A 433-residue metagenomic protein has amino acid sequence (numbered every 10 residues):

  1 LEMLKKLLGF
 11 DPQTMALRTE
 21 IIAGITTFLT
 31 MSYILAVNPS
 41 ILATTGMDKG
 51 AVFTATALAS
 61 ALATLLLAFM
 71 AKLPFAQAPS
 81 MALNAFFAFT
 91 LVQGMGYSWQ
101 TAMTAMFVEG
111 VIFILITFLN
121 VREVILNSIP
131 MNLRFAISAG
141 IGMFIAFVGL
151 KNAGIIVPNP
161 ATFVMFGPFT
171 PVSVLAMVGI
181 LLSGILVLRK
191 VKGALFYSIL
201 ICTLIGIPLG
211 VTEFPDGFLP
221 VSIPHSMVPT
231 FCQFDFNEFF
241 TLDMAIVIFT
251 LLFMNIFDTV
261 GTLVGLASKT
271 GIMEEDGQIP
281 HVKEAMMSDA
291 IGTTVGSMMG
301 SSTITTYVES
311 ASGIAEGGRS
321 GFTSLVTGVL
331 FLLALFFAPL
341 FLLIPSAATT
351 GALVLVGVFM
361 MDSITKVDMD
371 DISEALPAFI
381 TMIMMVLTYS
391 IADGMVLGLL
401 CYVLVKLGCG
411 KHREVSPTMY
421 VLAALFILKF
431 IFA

Functional and structural regions predicted by a protein language model:
L1-A51, V164-M165, Y197-K283, A424-L428: Helix-loop-helix hairpins and the membrane-proximal interhelical loops of multi-pass alpha-helical transport proteins
M3-N38, A59, S80-F89, Q93-S138 (+1 more regions): Helix-loop-helix junctions within the multi-pass membrane cores of secondary transporters/permeases
I21, I41, I125, G193 (+3 more regions): Residue-level signature of catalytic and energy-coupling elements of molecular machines, predominantly ATP/GTP-dependent
S40-A51, T90-T101, L242-A245, P345 (+1 more regions): Helix-coil boundary and interhelical linker segments in multi-pass alpha-helical membrane proteins
G46-L65: Loop-to-helix transition at the N-terminal end of transmembrane alpha-helices
A61-M81, I112: Juxtamembrane transmembrane-helix boundary signature
M95-P208, T212, L325-A433: Membrane-embedded alpha-helical modules
